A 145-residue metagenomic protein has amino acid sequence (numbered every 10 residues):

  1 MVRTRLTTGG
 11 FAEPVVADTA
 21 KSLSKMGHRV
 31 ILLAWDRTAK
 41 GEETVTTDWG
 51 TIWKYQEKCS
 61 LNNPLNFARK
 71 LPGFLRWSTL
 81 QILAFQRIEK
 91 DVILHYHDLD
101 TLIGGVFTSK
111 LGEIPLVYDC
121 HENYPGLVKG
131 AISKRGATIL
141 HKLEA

Functional and structural regions predicted by a protein language model:
M1-K40, T44, E89: N-terminal subdomain of nucleotide-sugar transferases
G10-F11, G41-E43, G104-V106, L127-K129: Short glycine-/acidic-enriched loop or helix-start segments at secondary-structure transitions that form or flank
E13-A17, V45-T47, T108-L111, A131-K134: Short, glycine/charged-enriched secondary-structure capping and boundary segments
K21, K25, T79-Q86, I103 (+4 more regions): Membrane-proximal helix-turn-helix segments that form the acceptor-binding/catalytic region of lipid-linked
I31-E89: A conserved catalytic-core segment of Leloir-type glycosyltransferases
Y55-A68, E89, I114-E144: Acceptor-binding helix/loop patch of EC 2.4 sugar-transfer enzymes, predominantly nucleotide-sugar-dependent
V92-I93: Structural motif
H97-L102: Short, solvent-exposed amphipathic helices
